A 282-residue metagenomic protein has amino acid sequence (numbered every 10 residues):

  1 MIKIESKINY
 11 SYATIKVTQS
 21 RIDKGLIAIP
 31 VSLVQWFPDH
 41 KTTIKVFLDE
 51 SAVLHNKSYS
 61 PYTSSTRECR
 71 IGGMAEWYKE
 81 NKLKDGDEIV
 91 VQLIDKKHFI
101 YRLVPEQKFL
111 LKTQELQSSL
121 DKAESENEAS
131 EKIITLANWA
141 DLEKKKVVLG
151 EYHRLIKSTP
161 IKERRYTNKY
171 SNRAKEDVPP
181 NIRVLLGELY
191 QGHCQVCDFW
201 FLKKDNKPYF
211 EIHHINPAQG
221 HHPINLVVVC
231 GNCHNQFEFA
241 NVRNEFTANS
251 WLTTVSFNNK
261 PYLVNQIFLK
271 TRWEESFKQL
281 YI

Functional and structural regions predicted by a protein language model:
M1-E131: Acidic, low-complexity intrinsically disordered regions
M1-K3, K84, E88-V90, H98 (+2 more regions): Extended charged
L26, H40-T42, F109, L142 (+2 more regions): Short, structured secondary-structure boundary patches
S32-L33, M74-K79, P180-V184, F199-W200 (+1 more regions): Short secondary-structure capping micro-motifs at structural edges
D85, I89-V91, V184-L185, Q191-V196 (+2 more regions): Secondary-structure-rich domain cores
V147-F199, N216-I224, P261-V264: Short, charged surface segments at domain edges that flank catalytic/cofactor-binding sites
D177, F199-L202, K207-I282: A detector for short metal-coordination/catalytic motifs
